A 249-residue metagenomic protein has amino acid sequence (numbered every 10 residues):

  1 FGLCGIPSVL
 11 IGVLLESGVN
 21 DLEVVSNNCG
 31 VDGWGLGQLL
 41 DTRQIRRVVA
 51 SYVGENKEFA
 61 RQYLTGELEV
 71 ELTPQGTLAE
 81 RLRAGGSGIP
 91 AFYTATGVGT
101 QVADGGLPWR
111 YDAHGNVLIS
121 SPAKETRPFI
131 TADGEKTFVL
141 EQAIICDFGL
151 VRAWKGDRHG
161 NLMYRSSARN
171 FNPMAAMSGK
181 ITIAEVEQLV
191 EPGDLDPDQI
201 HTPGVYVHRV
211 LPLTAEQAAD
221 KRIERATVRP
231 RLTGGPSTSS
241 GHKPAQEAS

Functional and structural regions predicted by a protein language model:
F1-K243, E247-S249: Conserved alpha/beta enzyme-core scaffold
